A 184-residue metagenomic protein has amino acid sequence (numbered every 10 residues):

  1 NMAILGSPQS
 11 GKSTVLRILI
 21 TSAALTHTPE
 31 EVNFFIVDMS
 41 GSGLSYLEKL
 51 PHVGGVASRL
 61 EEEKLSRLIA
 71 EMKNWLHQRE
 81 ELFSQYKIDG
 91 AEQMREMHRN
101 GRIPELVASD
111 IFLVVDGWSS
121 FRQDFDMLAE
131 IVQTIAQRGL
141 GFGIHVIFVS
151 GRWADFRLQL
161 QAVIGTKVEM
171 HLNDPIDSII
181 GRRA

Functional and structural regions predicted by a protein language model:
N1-D89, E105-L172, I176: P-loop NTPase catalytic phosphate-binding loop
A91-M97: Glycine/charge-rich, flexible interdomain linkers and switch-proximal surface loops that mediate coupling
R99-I103: Intrinsic, low-complexity N-terminal interaction/targeting segments
D174-A184: Phosphate/diphosphate-binding loops
